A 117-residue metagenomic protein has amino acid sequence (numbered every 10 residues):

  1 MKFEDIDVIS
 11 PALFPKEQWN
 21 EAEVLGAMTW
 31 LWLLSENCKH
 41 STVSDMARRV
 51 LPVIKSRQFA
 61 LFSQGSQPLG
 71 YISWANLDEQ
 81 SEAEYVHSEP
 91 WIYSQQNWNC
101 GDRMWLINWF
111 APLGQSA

Functional and structural regions predicted by a protein language model:
M1-D45: Short amphipathic alpha-helix that is part of the acyltransferase structural core
P15, G26-M28, G70, H87 (+1 more regions): Acidic, low-complexity intrinsically disordered regions
C38-S41, P52-V53, A83-P90: A short linear-motif detector with a strong N-terminal bias
D45-L51, R57-L61, E89-Q96: Short secondary-structure capping micro-motifs at structural edges
K55-Y71: Conserved beta-hairpin
W74-D78: Short, His- and charge-rich active-site/binding loops that engage polyanionic ligands
Q80-A117: Acyl-donor binding region in acyl/amide transferases
